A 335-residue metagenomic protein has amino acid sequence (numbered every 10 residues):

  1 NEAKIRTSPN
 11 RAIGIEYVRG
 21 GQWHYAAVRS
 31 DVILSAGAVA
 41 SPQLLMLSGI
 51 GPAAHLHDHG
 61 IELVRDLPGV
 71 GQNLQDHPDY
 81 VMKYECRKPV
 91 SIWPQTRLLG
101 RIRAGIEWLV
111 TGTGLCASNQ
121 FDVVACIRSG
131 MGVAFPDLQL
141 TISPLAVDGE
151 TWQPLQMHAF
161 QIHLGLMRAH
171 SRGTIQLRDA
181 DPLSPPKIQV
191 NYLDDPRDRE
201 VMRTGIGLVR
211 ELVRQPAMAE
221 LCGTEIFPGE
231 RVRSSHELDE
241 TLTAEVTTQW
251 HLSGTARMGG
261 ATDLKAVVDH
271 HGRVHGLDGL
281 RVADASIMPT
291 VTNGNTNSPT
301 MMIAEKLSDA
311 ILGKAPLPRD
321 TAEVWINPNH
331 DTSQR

Functional and structural regions predicted by a protein language model:
N1-A104, A180, I303, P318: Glycine-rich loop(s) and the adjacent beta-strand/alpha-helix scaffold that form part
G14, R87-V90, G105-P299, L307-R335: FAD-dependent oxidoreductase catalytic-site/capping-region signature
